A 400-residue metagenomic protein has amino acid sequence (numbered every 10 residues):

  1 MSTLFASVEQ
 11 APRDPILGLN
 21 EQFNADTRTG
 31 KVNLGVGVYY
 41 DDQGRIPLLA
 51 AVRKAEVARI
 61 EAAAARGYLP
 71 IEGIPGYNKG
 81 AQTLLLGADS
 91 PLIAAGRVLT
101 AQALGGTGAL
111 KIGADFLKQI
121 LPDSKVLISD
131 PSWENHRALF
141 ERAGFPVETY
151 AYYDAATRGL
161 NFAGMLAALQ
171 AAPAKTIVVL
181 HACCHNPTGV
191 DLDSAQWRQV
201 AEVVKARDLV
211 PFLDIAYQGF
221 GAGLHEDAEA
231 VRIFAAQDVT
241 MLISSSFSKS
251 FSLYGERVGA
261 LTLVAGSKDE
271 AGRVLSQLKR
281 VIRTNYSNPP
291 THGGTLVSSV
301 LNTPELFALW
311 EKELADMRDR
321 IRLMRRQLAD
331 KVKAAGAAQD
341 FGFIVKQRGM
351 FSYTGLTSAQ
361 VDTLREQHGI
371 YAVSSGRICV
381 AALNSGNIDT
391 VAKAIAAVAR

Functional and structural regions predicted by a protein language model:
S2-G73, G80-T83, G87, T284 (+2 more regions): N-terminal "arm"/small-domain region of PLP-dependent enzymes with the aminotransferase-like
L34, V147, P211, M241 (+1 more regions): Hydrophobic beta-strand scaffold residues
V57-K205, G219-F220, E229-V231, L356-T357 (+1 more regions): Conserved core of the PLP fold type I
A95-R97, I344-G349, V373-I378: Short Gly/Ser/Thr- and Asp/Glu-enriched loop/turn motifs at secondary-structure junctions
A230-R273, Q277: Active-site PLP attachment segment
L275-G294, V300-A329: Structural signature of PLP-dependent enzymes
E311-Q367: Conserved PLP-binding catalytic core of the aspartate aminotransferase-like
